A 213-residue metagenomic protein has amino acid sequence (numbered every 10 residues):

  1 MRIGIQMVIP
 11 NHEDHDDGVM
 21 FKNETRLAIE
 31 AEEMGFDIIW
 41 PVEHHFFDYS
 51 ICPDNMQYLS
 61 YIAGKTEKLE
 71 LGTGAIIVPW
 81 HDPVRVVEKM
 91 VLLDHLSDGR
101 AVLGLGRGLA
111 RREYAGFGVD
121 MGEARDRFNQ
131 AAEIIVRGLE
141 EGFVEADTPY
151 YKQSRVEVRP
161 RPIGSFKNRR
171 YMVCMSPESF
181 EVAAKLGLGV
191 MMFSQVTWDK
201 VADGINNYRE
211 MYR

Functional and structural regions predicted by a protein language model:
M1-L71, N168: N-terminal beta1-alpha1-beta2 module of alpha/beta enzyme domains
I3-M7, I39-P41, L71-G74, A101-L105 (+2 more regions): Hydrophobic faces of well-ordered beta-strands that scaffold small-molecule active sites in alpha/beta enzyme cores
V8-P10, H44, I76-V78, G106-G108 (+2 more regions): Active-site beta-loop-alpha junctions enriched in small/polar residues
E13, I76, S165: Short, basic, glycine/proline-bearing loop/turn elements
D16-N23, S50-D54, H81, R85 (+2 more regions): Alpha-helix N-cap and loop-to-helix initiation/capping positions
T66-L69, G142, Y212-R213: Short helix-capping segments at alpha-helix termini
L71-V78, P83: N-terminal glycine-rich flavin-associated loop
D82-L188, D199-N206, E210: Internal, glycine-rich beta/alpha segment that forms the wall or movable "lid" of small-molecule/cofactor binding
